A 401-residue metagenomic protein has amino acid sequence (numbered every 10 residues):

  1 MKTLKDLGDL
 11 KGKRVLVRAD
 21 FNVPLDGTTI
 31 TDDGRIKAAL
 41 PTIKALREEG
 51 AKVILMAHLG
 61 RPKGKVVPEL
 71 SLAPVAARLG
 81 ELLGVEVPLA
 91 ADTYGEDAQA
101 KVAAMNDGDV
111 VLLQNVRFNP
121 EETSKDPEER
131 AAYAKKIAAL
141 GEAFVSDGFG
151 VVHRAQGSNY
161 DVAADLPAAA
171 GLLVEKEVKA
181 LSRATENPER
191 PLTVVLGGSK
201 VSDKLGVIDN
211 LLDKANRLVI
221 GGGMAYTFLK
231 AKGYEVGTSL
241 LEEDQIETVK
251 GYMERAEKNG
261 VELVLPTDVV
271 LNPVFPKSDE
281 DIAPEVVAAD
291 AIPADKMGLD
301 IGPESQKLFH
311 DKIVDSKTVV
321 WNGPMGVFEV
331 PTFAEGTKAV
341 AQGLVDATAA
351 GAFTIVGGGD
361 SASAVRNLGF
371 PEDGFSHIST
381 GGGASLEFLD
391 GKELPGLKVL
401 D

Functional and structural regions predicted by a protein language model:
M1-D401: Active-site loop-to-helix "anion-binding N-cap" substructures in soluble metabolic enzymes
